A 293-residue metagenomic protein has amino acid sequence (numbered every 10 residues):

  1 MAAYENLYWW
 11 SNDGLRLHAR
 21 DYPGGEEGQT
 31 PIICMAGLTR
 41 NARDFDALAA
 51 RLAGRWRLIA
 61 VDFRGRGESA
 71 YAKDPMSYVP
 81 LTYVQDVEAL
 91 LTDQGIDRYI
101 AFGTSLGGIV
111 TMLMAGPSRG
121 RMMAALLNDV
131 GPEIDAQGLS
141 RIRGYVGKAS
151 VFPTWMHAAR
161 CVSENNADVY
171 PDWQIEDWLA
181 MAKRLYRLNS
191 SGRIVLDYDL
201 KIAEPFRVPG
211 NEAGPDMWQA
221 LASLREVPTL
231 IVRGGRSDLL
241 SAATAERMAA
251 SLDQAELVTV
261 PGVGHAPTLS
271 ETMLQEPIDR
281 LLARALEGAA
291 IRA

Functional and structural regions predicted by a protein language model:
M1-I32, G54-R55, I96-D97, M273 (+1 more regions): Alpha/beta-hydrolase fold catalytic core
H18-Y71: Conserved HGGG/HGGXW glycine-rich cap/lid loop of the alpha/beta-hydrolase fold
A47-A50, A60-F102: Active-site loop/oxyanion-hole signature of alpha/beta-hydrolase fold enzymes
D97-G138: Conserved hydrolase catalytic core segment
P153-R207: Conserved alpha/beta-hydrolase catalytic His-Asp/Glu region
L188-A250: Conserved serine/cysteine hydrolase catalytic core
S251-H265: Catalytic histidine neighborhood in serine/cysteine hydrolases with alpha/beta-hydrolase-type architecture
V263-M273: Catalytic histidine-centered segment of alpha/beta-hydrolase-like enzymes
